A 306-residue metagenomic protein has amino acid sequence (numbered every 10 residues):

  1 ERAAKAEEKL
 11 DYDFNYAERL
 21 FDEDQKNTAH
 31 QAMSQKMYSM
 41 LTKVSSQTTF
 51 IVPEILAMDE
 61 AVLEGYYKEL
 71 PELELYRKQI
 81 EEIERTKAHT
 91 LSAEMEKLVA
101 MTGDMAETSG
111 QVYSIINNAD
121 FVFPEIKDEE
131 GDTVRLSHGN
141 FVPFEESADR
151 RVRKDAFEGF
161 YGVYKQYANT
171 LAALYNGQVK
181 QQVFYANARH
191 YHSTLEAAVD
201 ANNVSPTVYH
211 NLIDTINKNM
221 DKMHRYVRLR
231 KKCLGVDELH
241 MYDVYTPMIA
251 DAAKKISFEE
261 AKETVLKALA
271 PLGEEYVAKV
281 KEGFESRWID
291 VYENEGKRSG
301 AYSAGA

Functional and structural regions predicted by a protein language model:
E1-L269: A well-structured
I249-A306: Auxiliary, metal-adjacent structural segments of Zn-dependent hydrolase domains
